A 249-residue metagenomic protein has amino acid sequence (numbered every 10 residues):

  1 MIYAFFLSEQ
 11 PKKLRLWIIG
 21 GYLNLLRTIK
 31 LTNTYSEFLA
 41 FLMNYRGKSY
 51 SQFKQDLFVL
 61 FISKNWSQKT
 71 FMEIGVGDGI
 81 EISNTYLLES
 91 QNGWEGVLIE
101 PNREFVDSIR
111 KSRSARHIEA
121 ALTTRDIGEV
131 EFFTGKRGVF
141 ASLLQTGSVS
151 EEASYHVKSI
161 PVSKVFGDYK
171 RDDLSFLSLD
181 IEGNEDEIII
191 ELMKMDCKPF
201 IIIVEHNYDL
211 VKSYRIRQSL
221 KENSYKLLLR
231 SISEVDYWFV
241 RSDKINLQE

Functional and structural regions predicted by a protein language model:
I2-E249: Phosphate/nucleotide-binding beta-alpha loop and adjacent structural elements of enzyme active sites
